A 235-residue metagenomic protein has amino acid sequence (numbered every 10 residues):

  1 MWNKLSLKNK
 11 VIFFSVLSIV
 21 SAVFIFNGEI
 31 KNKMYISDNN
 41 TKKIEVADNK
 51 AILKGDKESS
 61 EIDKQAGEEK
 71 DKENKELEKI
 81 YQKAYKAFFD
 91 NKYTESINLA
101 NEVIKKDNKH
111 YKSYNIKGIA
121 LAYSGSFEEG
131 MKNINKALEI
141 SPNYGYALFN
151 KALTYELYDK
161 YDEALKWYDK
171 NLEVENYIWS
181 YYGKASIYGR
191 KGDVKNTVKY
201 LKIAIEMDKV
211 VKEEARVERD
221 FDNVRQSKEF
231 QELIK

Functional and structural regions predicted by a protein language model:
M1-E78, E102: Long, contiguous interaction/recruitment modules in multidomain scaffold/adaptor proteins
A47-K57, E69-K112, I116-Y123: Alpha-helical segment of the N-proximal tetratricopeptide repeat
K57-D63, D90-N98, Y123-K136, Y158-K170 (+1 more regions): Structural signature of tandem alpha-helical TPR/SEL1-like repeats, specifically the intra-repeat loop/turn
L77, Y111-K112, G145-Y146, I178-W179 (+1 more regions): Helix-start (N-cap) detector for alpha-helical repeat units in TPR-like alpha-solenoids, especially tetratricopeptide
Y85, I119, L153, S186-I187: Residue-level recognition of tetratricopeptide repeat
K106, I140, E173-V174, M207-D208: Structural marker of alpha-solenoid helical repeat scaffolds
I116, N150, G183, V217-D220: Canonical tetratricopeptide repeat
E206-K235: Terminal, low-structured helical/coil segments at or just beyond the last alpha-helical repeat
